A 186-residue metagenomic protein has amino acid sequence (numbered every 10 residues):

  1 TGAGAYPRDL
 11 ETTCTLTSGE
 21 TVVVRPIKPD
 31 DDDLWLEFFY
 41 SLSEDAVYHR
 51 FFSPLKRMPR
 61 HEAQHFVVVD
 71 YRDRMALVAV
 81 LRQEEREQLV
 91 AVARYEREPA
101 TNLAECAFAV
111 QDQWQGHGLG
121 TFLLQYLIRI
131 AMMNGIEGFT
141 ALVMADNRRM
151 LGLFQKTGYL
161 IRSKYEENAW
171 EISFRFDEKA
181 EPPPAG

Functional and structural regions predicted by a protein language model:
T1-G186: Long, contiguous binding/interaction regions
